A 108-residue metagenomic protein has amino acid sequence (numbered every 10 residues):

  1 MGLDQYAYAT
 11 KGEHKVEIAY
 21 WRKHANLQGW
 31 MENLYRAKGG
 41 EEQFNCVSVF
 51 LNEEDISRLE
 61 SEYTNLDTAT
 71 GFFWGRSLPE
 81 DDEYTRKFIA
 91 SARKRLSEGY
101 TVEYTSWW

Functional and structural regions predicted by a protein language model:
M1-W108: Acidic (Asp/Glu-rich) sequence patches and key acidic residues that form negatively charged surfaces used
